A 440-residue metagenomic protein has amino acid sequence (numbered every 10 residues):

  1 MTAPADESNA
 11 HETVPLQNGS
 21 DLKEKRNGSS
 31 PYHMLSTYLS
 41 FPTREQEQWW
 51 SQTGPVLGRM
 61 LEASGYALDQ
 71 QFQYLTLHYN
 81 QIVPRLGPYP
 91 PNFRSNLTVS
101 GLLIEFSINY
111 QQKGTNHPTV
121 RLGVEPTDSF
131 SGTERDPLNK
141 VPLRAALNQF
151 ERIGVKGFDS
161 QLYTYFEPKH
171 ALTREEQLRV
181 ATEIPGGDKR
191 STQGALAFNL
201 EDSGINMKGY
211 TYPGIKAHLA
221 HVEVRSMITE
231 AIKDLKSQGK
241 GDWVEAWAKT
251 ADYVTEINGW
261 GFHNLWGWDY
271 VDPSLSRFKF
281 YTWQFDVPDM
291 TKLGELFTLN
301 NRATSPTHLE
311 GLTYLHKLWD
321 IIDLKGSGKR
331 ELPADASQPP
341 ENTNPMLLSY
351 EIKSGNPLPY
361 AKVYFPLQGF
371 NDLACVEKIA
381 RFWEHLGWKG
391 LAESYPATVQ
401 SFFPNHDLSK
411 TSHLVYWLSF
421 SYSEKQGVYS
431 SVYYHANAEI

Functional and structural regions predicted by a protein language model:
M1-T13: PEST-like, low-complexity acidic/proline-rich intrinsically disordered segments, predominantly at protein N-termini
N9, N18, N27, N80 (+16 more regions): Detector for Asparagine
E12-E125: Long, solvent-exposed N-terminal ectodomains/accessory regions that are displayed to the extracellular/lumenal milieu
Q17, Q46-Q48, Q52, Q70-Q73 (+12 more regions): Residue-identity detector for glutamine
G58, D69, F158-Q161, V271 (+2 more regions): Intrinsically disordered, low-complexity, compositionally biased regions/tails
S64-L68, G154, D159, D289 (+1 more regions): Helix N-terminus capping/helix-initiation residues
R85-F278, T282-D286: Fungal eukaryote-biased detector of long internal structured cores
P142, E151-R152, A220-I440: Compact beta-rich and alpha/beta scaffold cores in large eukaryotic transport/transcription complexes and associated
